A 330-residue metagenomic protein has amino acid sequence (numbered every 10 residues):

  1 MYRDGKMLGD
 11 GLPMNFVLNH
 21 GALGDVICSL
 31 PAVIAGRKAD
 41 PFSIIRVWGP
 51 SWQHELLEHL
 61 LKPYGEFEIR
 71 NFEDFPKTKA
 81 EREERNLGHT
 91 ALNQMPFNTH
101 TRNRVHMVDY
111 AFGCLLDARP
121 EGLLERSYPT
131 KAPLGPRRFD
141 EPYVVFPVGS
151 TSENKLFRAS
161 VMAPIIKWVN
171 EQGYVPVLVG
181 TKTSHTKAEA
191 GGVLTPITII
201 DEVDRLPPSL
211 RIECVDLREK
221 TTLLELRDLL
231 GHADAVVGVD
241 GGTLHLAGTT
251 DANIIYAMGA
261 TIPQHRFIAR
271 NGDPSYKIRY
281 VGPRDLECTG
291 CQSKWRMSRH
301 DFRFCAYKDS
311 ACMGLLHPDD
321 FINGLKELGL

Functional and structural regions predicted by a protein language model:
M1-L330: Catalytic machinery of carbohydrate-active enzymes, primarily nucleotide-sugar-dependent glycosyltransferases
